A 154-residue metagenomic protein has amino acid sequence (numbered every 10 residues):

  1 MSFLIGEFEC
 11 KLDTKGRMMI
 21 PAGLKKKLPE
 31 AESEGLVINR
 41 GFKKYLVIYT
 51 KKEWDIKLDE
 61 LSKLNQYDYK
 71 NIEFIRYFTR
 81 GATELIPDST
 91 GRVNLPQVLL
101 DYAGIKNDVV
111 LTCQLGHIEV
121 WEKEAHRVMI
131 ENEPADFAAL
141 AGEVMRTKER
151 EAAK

Functional and structural regions predicted by a protein language model:
M1-E9, T14-R17, L24-T90, Q97-K154: Flexible "stalk/tail and boundary" regions
